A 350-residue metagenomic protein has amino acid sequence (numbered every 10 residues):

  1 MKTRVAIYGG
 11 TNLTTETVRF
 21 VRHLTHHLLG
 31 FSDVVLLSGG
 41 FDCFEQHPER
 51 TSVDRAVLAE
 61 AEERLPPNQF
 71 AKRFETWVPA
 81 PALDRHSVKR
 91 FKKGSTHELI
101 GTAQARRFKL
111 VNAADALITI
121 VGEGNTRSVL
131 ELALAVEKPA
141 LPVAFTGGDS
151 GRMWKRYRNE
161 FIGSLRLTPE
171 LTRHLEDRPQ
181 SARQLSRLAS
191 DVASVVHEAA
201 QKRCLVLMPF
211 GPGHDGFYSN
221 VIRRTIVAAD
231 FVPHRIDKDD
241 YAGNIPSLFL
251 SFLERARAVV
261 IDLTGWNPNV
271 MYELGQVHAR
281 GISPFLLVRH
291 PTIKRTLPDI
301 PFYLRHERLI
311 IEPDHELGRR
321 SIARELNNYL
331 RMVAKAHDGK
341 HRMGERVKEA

Functional and structural regions predicted by a protein language model:
K2-R4, D33, R203-L205, V232: Residues that mark the start of a beta-strand
T3-E16: Positively charged, low-complexity intrinsically disordered leader regions
L13-V195, T225-D239, L248-A256, D262 (+2 more regions): Acidic/glycine-enriched connector segments
K72, D191-D230: Nucleotide-sugar donor-binding catalytic core of glycosyltransferases
G124, G265-V270: Nucleotide-sugar-dependent
L167-A200, F302-A350: C-terminal interaction surface of TIR/SEFIR-family domains
Y272-L274: Short beta-alpha junctions and helix-cap segments that line functional grooves
